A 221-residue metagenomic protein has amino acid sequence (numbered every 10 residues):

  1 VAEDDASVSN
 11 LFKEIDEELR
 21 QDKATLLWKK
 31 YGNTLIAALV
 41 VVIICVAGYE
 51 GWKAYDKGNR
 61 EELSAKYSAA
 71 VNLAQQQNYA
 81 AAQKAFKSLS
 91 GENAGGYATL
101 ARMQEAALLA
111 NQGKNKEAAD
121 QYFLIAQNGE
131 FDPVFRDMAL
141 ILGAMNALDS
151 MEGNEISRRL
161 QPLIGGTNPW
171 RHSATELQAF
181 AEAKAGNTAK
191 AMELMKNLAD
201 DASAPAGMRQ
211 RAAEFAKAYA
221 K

Functional and structural regions predicted by a protein language model:
A2-V41: N-terminal positive-inside, membrane-proximal cytosolic segments immediately preceding the first
E14, T25, G48-A65: Aromatic-capped interface at the extracytoplasmic side of an N-terminal signal-anchor transmembrane helix
L19, E61-A65, A81, A101 (+2 more regions): Alpha-helix N-cap/N′ positions at the starts of helices
A38, Q77-N78, L109, K114: Short Lys/Arg-rich amphipathic alpha-helical segments
L39, I43-A54, A80-S90, A118-I125 (+1 more regions): Repeat-mediated protein-protein interaction surfaces in helical alpha-solenoids
A65-L100: Short extracytoplasmic
N93-K221: Soluble extracytoplasmic domains of inner/organellar membrane proteins
